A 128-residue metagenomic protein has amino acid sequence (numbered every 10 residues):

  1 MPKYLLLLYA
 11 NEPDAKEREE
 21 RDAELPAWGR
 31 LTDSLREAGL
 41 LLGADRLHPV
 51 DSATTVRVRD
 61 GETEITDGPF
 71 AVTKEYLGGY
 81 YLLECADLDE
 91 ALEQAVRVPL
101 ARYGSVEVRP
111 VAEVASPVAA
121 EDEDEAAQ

Functional and structural regions predicted by a protein language model:
M1-Q128: Conserved, structured core segments of small domains
